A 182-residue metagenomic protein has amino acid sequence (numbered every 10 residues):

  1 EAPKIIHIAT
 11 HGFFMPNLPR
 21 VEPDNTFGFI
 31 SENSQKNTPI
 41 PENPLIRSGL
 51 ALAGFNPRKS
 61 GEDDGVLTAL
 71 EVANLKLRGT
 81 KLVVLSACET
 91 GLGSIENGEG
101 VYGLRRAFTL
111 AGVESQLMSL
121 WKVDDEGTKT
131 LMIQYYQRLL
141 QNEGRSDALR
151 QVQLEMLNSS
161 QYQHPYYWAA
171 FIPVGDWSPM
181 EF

Functional and structural regions predicted by a protein language model:
E1-F182: Catalytic cores of enzymes
